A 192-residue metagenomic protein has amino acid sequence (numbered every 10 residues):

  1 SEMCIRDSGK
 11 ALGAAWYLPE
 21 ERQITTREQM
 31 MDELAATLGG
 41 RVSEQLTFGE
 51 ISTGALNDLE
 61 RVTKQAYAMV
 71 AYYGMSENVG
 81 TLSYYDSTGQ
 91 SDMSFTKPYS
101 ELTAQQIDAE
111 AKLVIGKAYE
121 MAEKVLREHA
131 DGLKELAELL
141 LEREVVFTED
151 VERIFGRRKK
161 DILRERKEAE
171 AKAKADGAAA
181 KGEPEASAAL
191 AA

Functional and structural regions predicted by a protein language model:
S1-E2, R6-A192: Soluble catalytic regions of large protease machineries
